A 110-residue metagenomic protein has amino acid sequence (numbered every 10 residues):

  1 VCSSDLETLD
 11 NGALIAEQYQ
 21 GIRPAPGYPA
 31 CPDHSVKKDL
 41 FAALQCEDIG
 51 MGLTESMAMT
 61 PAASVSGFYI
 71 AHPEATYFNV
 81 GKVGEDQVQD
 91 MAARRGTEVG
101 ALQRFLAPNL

Functional and structural regions predicted by a protein language model:
V1-S3: Short, small-residue-biased leader/transition segments that mark boundaries at the very start of proteins
D5-A93, V99-A107: Compositionally biased, low-complexity/repeat regions
